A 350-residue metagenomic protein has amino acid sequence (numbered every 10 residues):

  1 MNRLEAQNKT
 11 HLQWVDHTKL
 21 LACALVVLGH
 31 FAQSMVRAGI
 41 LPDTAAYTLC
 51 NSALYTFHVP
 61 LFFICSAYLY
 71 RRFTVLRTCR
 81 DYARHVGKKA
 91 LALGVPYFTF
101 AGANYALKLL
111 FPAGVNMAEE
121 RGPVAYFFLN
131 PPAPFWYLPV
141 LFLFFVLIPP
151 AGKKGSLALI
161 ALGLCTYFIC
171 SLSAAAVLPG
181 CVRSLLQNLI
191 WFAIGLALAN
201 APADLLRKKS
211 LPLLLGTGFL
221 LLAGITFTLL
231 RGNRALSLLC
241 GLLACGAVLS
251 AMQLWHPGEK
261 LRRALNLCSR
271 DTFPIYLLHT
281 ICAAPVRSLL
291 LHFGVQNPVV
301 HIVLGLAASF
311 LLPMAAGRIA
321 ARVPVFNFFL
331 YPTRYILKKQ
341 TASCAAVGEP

Functional and structural regions predicted by a protein language model:
M1-T166, E259, F293-P350: Membrane-cytosol interface segments of multi-pass membrane proteins, especially ER/Golgi lipid-handling enzymes
D16, L20-C23, F98, L243 (+2 more regions): Residues within membrane-spanning alpha-helices of integral membrane proteins, especially the hydrophobic core/packing
V27-F31, G102, G163-A176, G216-L229 (+1 more regions): Aromatic-anchored segments of alpha-helical transmembrane domains
M35-G39, L110, G114, S171-L178 (+2 more regions): Juxtamembrane "helix-exit" motif on the non-cytosolic side of transmembrane helices
T48-V59, A125-P139, S173-A193, I225-A247: Interfacial loop-to-helix transition and helix-capping segments at the boundaries of transmembrane helices
Y68-R72, F144-G152, N188-D204, C245-Q253 (+2 more regions): Hydrophobic transmembrane alpha-helices
P150, G155-L164, N200-A223: Hydrophobic alpha-helical segments of polytopic membrane proteins
L205-N266, I281-A284, L289, Q296-V299: Alpha-helical transmembrane segments and terminal signal-anchor/GPI-anchor hydrophobic tails, characterized by long
